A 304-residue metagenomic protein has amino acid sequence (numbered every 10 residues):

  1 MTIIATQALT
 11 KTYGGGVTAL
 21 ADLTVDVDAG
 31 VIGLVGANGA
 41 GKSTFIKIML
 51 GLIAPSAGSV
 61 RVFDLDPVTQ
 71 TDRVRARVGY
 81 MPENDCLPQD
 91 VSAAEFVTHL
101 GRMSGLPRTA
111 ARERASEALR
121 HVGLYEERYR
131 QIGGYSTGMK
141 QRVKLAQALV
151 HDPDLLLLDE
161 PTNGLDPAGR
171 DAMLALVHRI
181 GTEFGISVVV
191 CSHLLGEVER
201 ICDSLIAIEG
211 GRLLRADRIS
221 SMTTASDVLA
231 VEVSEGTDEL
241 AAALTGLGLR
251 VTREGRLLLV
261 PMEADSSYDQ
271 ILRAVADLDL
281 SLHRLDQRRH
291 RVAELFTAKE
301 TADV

Functional and structural regions predicted by a protein language model:
T98, R102, T109-E127: Conserved ABC ATPase "signature" region
D152: Conserved catalytic motifs of ABC-family nucleotide-binding domains
L156-E160: Catalytic Walker B motif of ABC-type/P-loop ATPase nucleotide-binding domains
D171-F184: Helical segment within the ABC ATPase nucleotide-binding domain
D227-L295, K299: Short, charged/small-residue-rich alpha-helical element at the C-terminal edge of ABC transporter nucleotide-binding
